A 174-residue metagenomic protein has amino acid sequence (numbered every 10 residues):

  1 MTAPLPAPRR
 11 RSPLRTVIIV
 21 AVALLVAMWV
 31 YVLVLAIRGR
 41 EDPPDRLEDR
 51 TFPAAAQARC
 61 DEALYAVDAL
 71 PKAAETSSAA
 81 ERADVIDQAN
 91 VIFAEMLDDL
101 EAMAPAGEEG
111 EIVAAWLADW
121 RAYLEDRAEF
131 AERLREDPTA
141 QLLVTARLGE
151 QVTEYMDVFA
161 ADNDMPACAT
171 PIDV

Functional and structural regions predicted by a protein language model:
M1, V32-V34, V158: N-terminal cationic amphipathic segment used for targeting or macromolecule association
M1-T16: Terminal targeting segments of Actinobacterial cell-envelope proteins
L14, A27-T51: C-terminal region of N-terminal signal peptides and the immediate post-cleavage residues of exported proteins
V17-L35, A63, A89-I92, Y123-L124: Hydrophobic alpha-helical membrane segments, chiefly transmembrane helices and signal peptide h-regions, characterized
E48-L134, Q141-V174: Alpha-helical segments in soluble extracytoplasmic regions
